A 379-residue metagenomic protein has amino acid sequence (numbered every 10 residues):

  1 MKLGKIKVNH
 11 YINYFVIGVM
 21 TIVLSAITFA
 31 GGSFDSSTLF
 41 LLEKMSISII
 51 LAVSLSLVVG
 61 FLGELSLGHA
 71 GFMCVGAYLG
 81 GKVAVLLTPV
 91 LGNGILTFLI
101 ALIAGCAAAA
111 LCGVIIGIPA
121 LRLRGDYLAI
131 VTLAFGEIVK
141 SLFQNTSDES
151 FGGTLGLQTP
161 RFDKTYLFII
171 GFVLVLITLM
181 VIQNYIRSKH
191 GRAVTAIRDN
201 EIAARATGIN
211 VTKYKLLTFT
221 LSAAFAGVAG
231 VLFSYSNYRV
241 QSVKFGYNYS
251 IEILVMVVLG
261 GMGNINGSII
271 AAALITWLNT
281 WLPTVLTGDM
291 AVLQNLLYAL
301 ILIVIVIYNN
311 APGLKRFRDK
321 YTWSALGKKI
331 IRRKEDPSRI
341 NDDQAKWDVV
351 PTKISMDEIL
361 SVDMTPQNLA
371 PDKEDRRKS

Functional and structural regions predicted by a protein language model:
M1-S379: Transmembrane alpha-helices and adjacent helix-loop boundaries
